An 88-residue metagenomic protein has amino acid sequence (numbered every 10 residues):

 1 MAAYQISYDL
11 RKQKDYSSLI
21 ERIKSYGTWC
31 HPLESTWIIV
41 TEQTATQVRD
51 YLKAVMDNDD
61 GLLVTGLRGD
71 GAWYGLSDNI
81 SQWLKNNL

Functional and structural regions predicted by a protein language model:
M1-C30, T36-Q43: Extended, hydrophobic alpha-helical segments
A2-A3, A45, A54, A72: A sequence-composition feature that detects small, non-aromatic residues
Q13, T46, Y74: Loop/helix-junction capping segments adjacent to catalytic residues or to phosphate/diphosphate-binding pockets
S17, E42-M56, L84-L88: Positively charged, polar, low-complexity stretches
L19-E21, W37, L52-A54, S77-N79 (+1 more regions): Surface-exposed beta-strand edges and their flanking turn/coil or helix-capping segments
S25-H31, V55-L62: A common structural junction motif
P32-W37, L63-L67: A generic structural motif
M56-L88: C-terminal structural segments of small proteins and small subunits
